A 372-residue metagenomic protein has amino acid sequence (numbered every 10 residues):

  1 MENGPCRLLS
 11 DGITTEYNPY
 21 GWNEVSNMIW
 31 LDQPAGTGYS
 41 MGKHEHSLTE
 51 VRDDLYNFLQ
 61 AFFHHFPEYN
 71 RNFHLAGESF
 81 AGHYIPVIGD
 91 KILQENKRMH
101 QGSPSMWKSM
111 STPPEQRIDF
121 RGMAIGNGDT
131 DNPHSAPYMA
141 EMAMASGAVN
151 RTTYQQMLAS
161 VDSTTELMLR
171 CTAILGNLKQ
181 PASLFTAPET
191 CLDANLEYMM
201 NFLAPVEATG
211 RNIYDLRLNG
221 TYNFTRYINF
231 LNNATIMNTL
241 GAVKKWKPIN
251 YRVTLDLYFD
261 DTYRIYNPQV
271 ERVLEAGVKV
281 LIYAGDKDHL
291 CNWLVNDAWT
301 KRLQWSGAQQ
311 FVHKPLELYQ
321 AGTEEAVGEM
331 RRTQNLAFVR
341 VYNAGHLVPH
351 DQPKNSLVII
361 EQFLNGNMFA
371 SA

Functional and structural regions predicted by a protein language model:
M1-A372: Terminal and linker regions of secretory-pathway proteins
